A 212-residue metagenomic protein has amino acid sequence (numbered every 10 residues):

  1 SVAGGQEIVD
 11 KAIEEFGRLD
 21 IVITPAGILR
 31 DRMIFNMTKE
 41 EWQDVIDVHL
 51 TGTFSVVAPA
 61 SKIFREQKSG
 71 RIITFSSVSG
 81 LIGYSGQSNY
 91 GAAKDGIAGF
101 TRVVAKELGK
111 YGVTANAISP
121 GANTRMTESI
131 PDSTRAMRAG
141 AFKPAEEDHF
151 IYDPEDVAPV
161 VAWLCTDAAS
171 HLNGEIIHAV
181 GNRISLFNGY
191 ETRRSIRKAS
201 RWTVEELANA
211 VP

Functional and structural regions predicted by a protein language model:
S1-E7, K39: The beta1-alpha1 cofactor-binding region of Rossmann-like NAD(H)/NADP(H)-dependent oxidoreductases
K11-T24, R30, S69, T114: A glycine-rich helix->loop->beta "capping" turn within Rossmann-like NAD(P)(H)-dependent oxidoreductase domains
M33-I34, E41-Q43: Substrate-binding pocket helix/loop in short-chain dehydrogenase/reductase
V57, A93, T101: Active-site helix of classical SDR
K62, K106-K110: Alpha-helical segment proximal to the catalytic Tyr-Lys
S77: Residue(s) in the substrate-gating loop at a strand-loop-helix junction that position the organic substrate next
A139-P212: C-terminal helical subdomain
